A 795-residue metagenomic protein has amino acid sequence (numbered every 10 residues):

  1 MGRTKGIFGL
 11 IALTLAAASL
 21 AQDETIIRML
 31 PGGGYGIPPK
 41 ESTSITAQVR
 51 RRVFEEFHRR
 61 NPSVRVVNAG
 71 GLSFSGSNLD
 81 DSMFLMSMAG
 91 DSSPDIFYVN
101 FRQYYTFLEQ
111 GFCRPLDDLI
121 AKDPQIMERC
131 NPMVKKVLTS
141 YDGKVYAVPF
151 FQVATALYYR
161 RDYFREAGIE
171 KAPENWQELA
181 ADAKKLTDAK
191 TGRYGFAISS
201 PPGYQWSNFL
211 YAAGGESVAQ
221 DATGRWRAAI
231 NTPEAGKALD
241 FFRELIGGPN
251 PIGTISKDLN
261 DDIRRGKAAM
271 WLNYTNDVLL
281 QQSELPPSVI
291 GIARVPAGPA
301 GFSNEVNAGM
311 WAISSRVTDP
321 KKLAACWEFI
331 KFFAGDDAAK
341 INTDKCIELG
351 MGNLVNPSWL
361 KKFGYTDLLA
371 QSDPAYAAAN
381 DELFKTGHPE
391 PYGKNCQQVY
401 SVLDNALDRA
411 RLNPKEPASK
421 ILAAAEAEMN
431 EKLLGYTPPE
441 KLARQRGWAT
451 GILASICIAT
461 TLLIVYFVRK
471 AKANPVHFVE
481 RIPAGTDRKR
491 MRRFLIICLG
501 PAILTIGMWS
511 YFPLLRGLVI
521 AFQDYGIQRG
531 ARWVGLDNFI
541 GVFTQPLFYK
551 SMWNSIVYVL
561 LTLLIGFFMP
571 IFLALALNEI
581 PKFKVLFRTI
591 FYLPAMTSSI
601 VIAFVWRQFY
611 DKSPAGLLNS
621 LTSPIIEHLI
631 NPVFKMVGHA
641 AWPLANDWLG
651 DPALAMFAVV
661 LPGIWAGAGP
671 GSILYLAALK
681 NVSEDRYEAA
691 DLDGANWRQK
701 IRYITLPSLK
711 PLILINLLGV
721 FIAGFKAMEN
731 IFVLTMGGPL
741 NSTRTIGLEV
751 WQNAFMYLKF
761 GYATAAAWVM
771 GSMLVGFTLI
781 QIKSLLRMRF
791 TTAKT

Functional and structural regions predicted by a protein language model:
S19-Q110, A121-M127, K171, K415-K470 (+2 more regions): Conserved N-terminal structural module of periplasmic/extracytoplasmic solute-binding proteins
F101-A154, F209, P287-A293: Hinge/lid segment of periplasmic solute-binding proteins
V137-F150, T155, A180-R227, G266-M270: Extracytoplasmic/periplasmic solute-binding protein
D182-K184, T223-G253, V295: Glycine-centered hinge/linker elements that transmit conformational signals in sensory and ligand-binding systems
Q205-N208, D240-A325: Extracytoplasmic/periplasmic substrate-binding proteins
D277, Q281-P287, P299-S401: C-terminal lobe and pocket-closing loops of periplasmic/extracytoplasmic Venus-flytrap solute-binding proteins
P357-T461: Extracellular/periplasmic bilobal clamshell ligand-binding domains
F494, C498-T795: A structural signal for multi-pass alpha-helical bundles of membrane permease subunits that mediate small-molecule
